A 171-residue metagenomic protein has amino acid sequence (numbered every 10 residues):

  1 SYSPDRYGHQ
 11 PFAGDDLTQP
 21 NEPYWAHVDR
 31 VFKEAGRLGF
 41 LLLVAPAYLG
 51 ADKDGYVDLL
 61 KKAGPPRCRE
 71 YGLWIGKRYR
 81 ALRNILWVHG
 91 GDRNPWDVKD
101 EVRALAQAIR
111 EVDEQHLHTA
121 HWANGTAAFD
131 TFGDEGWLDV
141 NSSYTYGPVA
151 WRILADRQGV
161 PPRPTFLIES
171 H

Functional and structural regions predicted by a protein language model:
S1-W151: Active-site mouth of glycoside hydrolases
Y79, D156-R157: Hydrophobic helix-cap positions at the C-terminus of alpha-helices in RecA-like/P-loop ATPase nucleotide-binding cores
I109-T119, V160-H171: Short beta-strand/loop segments at the ligand-binding rim of alpha/beta enzyme cores
D134, R157-V160: Short, conserved loop/helix-junction motifs that constitute active-site signature segments in enzyme catalytic cores
